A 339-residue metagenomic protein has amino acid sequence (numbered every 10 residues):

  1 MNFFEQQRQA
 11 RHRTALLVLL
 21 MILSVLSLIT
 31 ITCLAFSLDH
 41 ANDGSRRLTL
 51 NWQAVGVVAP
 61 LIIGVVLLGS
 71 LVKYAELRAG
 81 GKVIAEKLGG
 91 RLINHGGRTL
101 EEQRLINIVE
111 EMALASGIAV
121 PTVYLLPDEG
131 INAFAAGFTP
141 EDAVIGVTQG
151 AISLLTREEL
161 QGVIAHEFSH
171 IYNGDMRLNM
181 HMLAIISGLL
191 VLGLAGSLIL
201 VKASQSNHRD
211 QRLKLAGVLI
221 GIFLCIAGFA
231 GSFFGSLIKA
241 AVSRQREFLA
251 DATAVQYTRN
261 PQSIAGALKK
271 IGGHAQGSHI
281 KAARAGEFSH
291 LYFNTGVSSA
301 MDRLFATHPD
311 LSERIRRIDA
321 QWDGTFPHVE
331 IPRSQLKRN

Functional and structural regions predicted by a protein language model:
M1-F138, N173, L178-R244, F248 (+4 more regions): Hydrophobic or amphipathic, alpha-helical segments that drive membrane association/targeting
M1-Q9, A252, Q256-G266, K270 (+2 more regions): C-terminal capping/extension segments of zinc metalloprotease domains
I93-L100, Q149-G162: Short pre-active-site segment immediately N-terminal to the catalytic Zn-binding motif
V109, V147, G162-H170, G174 (+1 more regions): Active-site recognition of the HExxH zinc-binding catalytic motif
L114-A115, Y124-L125, A133-T139, I152-L154 (+4 more regions): Replace "in large, NTP-powered and nucleic-acid-processing enzymes" with "in large, NTP-powered factors and other
P121, E141-A143, E287-S289: Envelope-exposed proteins and targeting segments
I145-I152, I226: Membrane-embedded alpha-helical segments that form the functional core of polytopic membrane enzymes, especially those
